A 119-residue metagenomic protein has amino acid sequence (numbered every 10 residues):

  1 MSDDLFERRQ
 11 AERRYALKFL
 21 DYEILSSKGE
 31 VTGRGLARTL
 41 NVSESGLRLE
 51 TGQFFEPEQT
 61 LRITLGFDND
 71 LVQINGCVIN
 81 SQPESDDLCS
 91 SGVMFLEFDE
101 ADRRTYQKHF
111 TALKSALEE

Functional and structural regions predicted by a protein language model:
M1-V42, Q107-E119: N-terminal helix initiation/capping motif
A11, E50-F54: Short, surface-exposed secondary-structure edge patches
Y15, D21, F55-P57, C89-K108: Short solvent-exposed strand/turn elements
A16, G35, L61, V72-I74 (+1 more regions): Hydrophobic core residues within well-ordered beta-strands of beta-rich domains
F19-S26, Q59-L71: Short conserved beta-strand and strand-loop elements enriched in small hydrophobics with frequent Asp/Gly
L25, E44, S81-D86: Short, conserved beta-turn/loop elements at beta-strand boundaries and strand-helix junctions
L47-T51, E84-F95: Short, solvent-exposed secondary-structure boundary/capping segments
I74-N80: Short beta-strand-centered aromatic/proline hotspots
